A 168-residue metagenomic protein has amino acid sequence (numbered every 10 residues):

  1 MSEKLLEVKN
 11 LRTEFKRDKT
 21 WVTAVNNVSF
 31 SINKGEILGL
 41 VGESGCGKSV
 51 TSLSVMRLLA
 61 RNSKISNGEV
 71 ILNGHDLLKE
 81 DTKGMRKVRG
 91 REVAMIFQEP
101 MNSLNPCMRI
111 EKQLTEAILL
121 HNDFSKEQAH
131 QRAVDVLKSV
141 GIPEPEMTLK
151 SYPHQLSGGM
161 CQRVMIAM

Functional and structural regions predicted by a protein language model:
M1-M168: ABC transporter nucleotide-binding domains
